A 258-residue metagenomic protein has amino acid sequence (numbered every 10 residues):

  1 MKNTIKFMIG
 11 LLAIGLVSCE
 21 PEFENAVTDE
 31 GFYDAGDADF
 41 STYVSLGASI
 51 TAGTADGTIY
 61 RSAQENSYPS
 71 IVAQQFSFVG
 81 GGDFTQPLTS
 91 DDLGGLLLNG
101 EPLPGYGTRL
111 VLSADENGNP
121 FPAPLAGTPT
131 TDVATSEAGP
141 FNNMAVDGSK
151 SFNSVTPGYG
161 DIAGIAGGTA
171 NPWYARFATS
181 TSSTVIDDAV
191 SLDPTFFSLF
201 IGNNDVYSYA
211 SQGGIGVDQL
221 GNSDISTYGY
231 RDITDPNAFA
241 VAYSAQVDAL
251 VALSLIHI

Functional and structural regions predicted by a protein language model:
M1-V17: Sec-dependent bacterial lipoprotein signal peptides
A13-S41: Bacterial Sec-dependent N-terminal signal peptides
F40, D193-P194, S254: A general structural motif
S41-G57: Catalytic nucleophile-elbow at a beta strand-turn-alpha helix junction centered on a G-D-S/GDSL motif, marking
I59-V241, A245: Conserved SGNH/GDSL esterase-like catalytic core that processes O-acyl groups on lipids and polysaccharides
V190, V251-A252: Residue-level signal for alpha-helix termini/capping positions
Q246-L250: Extended, low-complexity cationic-aromatic segments
I256-I258: Conserved small/polar residues in nucleotide/adenosyl-binding loops
